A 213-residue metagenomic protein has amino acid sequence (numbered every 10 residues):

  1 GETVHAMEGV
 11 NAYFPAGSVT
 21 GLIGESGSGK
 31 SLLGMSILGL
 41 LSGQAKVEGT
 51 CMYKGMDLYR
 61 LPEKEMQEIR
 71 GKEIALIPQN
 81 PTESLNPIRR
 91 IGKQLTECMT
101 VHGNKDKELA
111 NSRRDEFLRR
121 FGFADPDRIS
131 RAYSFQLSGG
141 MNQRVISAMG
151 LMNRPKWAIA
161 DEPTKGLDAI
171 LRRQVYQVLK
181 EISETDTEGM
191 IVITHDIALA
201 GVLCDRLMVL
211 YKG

Functional and structural regions predicted by a protein language model:
K46-D57: Conserved ABC transporter NBD signature motif
L95, S147, V175: Hydrophobic anchor residue at the start of the ABC signature
M152-K156: A short, proline-enriched helix->beta-strand linker immediately N-terminal to the Walker B motif in ABC-type P-loop
A158-D161: Catalytic Walker B motif of ABC-type/P-loop ATPase nucleotide-binding domains
T194-H195: H-loop/switch region of ABC-family ATPase nucleotide-binding domains
A200-V202: A short, surface-exposed alpha-helical micro-motif characterized by mixed small hydrophobic and charged/polar residues
